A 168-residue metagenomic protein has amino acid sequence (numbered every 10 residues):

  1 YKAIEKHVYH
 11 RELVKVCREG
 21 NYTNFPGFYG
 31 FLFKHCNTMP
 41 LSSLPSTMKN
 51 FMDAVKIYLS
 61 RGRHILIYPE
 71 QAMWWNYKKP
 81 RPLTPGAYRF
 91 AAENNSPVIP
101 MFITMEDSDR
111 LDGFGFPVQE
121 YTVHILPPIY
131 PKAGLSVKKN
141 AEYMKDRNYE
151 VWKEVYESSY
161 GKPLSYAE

Functional and structural regions predicted by a protein language model:
Y1-L44: Catalytic core of membrane glycerolipid acyltransferases/transacylases, capturing the structured, soluble-facing
K49-E168: Non-catalytic C-terminal accessory region of glycerolipid acyltransferases and related lyso-lipid remodeling enzymes
